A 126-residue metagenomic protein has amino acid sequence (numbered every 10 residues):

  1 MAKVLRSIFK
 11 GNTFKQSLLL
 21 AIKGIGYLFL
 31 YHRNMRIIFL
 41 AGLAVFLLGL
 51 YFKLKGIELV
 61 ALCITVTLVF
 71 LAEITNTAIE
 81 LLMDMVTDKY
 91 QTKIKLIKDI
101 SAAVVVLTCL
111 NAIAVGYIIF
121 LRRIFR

Functional and structural regions predicted by a protein language model:
A2-A78, V86, Y90, K98 (+1 more regions): Hydrophobic alpha-helical transmembrane segments
I94: Histidine-centered, metal-coordinating catalytic motifs and their short helical/loop contexts
